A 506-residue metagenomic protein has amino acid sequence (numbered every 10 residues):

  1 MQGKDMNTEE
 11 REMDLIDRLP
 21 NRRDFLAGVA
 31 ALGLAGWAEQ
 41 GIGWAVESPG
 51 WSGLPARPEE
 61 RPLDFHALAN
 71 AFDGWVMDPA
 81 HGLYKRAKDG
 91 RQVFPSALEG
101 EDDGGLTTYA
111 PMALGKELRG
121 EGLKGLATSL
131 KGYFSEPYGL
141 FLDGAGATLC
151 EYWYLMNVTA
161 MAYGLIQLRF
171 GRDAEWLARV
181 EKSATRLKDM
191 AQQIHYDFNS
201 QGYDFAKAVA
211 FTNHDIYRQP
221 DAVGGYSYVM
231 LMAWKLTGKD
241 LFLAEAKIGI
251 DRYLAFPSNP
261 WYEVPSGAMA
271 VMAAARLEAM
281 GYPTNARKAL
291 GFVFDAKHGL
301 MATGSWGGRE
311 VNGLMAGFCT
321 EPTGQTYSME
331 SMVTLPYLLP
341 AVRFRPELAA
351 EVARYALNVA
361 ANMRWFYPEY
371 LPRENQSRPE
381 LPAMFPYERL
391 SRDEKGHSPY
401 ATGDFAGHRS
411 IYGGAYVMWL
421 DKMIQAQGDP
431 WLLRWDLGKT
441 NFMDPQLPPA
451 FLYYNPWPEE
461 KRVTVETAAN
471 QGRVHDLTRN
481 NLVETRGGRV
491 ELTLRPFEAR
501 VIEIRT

Functional and structural regions predicted by a protein language model:
M1-P20: N-terminal secretory signal peptides
N21-V29: N-terminal export leaders
V46-G146, G171-Y203, D429: Low-complexity, Ser/Thr/Pro/Gly-enriched N-terminal "stalk/linker" regions
H81-G105, L140-T159, A208-A222, Y253-G267 (+2 more regions): Solvent-exposed loop and edge beta-strand segments that line ligand/cofactor-binding and catalytic clefts
D103-G120, N157-A174, N213-Y217, G224-G238 (+2 more regions): Well-ordered alpha-helical scaffold segments within catalytic/enzyme domains
Q167-D240, I248, R252-S258, V271 (+1 more regions): Active-site lining segments of carbohydrate-active enzymes
F405, G413-A468: Carbohydrate-binding surface patches
G488-T506: C-terminal beta-strand-rich structural cap/linker in extracellular carbohydrate-active enzymes
